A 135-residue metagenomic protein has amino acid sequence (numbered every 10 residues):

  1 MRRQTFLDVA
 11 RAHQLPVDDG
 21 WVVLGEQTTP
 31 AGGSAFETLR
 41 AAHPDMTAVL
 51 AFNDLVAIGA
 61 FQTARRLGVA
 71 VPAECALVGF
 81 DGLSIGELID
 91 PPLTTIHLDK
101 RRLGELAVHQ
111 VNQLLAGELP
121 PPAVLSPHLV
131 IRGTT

Functional and structural regions predicted by a protein language model:
M1-T135: Bacterial carbohydrate/catabolite-sensing allosteric modules
